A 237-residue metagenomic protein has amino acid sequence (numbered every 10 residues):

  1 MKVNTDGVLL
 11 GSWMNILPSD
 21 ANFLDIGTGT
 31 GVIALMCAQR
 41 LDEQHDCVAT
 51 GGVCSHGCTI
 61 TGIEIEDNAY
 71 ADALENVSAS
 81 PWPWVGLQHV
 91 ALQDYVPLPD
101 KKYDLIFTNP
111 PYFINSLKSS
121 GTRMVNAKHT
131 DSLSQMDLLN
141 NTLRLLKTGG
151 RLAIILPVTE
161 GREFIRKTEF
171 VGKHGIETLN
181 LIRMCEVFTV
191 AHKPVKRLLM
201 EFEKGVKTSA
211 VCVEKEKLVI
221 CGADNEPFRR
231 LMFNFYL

Functional and structural regions predicted by a protein language model:
M1-I16: Conserved SAM-binding loop and adjacent beta-strand
V3, S132-V195: Conserved Class I SAM-dependent methyltransferase catalytic core
T5, T28, I60, E64 (+2 more regions): Residues at secondary-structure transition points
L10, N109, L138, F202: Residue-level signal for inorganic ion chemistry
S12-P99, L105-S120: Conserved SAM/SAH cofactor-binding pocket of Class I
P110-L138, R144: Mobile active-site "lid"/loop adjacent to the S-adenosyl-L-methionine
K193-L237: SAM/dcSAM-binding transferase cores
